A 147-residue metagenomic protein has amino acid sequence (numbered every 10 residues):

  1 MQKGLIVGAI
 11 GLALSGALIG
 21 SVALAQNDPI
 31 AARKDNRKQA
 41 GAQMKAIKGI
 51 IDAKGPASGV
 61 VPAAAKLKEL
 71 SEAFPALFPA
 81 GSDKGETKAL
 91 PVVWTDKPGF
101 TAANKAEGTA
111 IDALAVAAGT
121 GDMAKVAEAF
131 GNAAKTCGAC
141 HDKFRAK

Functional and structural regions predicted by a protein language model:
M1-G11: Bacterial N-terminal signal peptides that target proteins for export
G4, A25-Q26: Short terminal targeting/anchoring segments and short Lys/Arg-rich nucleic-acid-contact patches
I19, G131-A134: Processing junctions and N-termini across compartments
I19-A25: Sec/Tat signal peptide C-region and signal peptidase I cleavage site
Q26-N132: Extracytoplasmic c-type cytochrome modules immediately beyond a signal peptide or single-pass transmembrane anchor
G121, F144-K147: Inter-heme linker and motif-flanking segments adjacent to c-type heme-binding CXXCH motifs in c-type cytochromes
A133-R145: The canonical Cys-X-X-Cys-His
